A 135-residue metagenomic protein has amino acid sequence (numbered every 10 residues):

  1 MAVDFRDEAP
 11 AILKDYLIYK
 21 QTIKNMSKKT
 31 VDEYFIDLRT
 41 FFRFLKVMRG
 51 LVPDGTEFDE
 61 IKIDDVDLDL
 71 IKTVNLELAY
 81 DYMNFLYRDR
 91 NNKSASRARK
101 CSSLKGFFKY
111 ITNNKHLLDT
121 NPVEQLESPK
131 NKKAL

Functional and structural regions predicted by a protein language model:
A2-V3, K14-K29, L38-L135: N-terminal core-binding DNA-recognition domain of tyrosine recombinases/integrases
